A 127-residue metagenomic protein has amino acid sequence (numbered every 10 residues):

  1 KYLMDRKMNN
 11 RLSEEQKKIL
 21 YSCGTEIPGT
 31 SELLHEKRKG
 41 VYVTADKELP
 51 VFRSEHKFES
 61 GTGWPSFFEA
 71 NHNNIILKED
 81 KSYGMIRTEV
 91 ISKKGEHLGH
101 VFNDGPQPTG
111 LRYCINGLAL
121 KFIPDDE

Functional and structural regions predicted by a protein language model:
M4-E127: A short Gly-Trp-Pro
